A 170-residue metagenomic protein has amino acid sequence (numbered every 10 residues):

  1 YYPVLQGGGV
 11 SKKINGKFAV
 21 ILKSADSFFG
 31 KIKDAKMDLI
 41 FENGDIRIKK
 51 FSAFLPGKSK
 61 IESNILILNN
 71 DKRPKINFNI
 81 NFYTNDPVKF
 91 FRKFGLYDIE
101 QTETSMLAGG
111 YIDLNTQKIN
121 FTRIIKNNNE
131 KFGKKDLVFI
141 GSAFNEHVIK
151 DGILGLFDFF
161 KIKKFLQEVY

Functional and structural regions predicted by a protein language model:
Y1-L55, S59-Y170: Membrane-proximal interfacial segments on either side of biological membranes
